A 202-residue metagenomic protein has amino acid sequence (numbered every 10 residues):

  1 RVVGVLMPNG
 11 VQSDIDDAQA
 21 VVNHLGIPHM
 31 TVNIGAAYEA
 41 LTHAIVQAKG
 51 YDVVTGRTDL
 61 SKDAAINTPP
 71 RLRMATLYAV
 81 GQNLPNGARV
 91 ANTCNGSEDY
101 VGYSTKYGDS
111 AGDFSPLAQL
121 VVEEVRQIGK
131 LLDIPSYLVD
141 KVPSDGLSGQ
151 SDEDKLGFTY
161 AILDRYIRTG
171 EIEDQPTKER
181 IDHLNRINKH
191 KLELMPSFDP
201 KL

Functional and structural regions predicted by a protein language model:
V2-V3, G10, N23-A37, L41-H43 (+1 more regions): ATP/NTP-dependent adenylation/nucleotidyl-transfer catalytic domains that generate, transfer, or process NMP-activated
I15-Q19: Short, surface-exposed alpha-helical segments at coil->helix boundaries
